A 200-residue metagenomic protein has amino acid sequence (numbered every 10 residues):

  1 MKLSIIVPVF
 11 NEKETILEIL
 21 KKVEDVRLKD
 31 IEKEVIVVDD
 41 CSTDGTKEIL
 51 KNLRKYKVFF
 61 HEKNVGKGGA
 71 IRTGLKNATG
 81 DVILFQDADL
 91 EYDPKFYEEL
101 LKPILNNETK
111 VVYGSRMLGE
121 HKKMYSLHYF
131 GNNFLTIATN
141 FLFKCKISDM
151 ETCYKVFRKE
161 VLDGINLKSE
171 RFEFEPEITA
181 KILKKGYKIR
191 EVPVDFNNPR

Functional and structural regions predicted by a protein language model:
K2-S4, E34, E177: Cell-envelope/extracellular polymer assembly enzymes that use nucleotide-activated donors
E12-T15, S42, K67, D93: Donor nucleotide-sugar binding loop of glycosyltransferases
E12-V26: Short, well-formed alpha-helical segments that are part of the catalytic scaffolds of diverse glycosyltransferases
L20, E24, I31-C41, F59-H61: Short beta-strand/loop segment that forms part of the nucleotide-sugar
D39-K47, L90: A conserved acidic beta->alpha catalytic loop
K57, H61-K63, K67-N77, V82 (+2 more regions): Acceptor/aglycone-binding surface of glycosyltransferases and processive sugar-polymer synthases
K146, L167-E170, T179-N197: Catalytic donor-sugar/metal-binding loop of nucleotide-sugar-dependent glycosyltransferases
